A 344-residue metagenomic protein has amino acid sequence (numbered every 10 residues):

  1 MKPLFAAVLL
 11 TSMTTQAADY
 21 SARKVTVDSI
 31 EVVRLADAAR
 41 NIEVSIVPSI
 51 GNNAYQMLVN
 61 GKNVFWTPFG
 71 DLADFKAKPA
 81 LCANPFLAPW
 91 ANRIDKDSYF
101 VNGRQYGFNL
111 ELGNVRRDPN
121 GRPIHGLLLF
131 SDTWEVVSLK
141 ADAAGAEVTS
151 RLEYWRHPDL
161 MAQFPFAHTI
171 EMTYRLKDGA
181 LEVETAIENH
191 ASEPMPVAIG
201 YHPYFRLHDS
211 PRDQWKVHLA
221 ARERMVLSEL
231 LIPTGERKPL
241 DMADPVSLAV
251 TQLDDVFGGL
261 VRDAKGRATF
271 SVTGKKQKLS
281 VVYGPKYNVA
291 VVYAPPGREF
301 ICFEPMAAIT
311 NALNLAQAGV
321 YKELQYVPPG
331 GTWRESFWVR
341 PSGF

Functional and structural regions predicted by a protein language model:
P3-M13: Sec-dependent N-terminal signal peptides
A18-N114, A264-Y287, G331-S342: Beta-strand-rich N-terminal accessory domains
D19-S29, R104, N109-D178: Extended, loop-rich substrate-binding clefts of extracytoplasmic carbohydrate-active enzymes
L35-D37, V47-P48, M57-V59, L152-H208: Acidic, contiguous internal or C-terminal segments within carbohydrate-active enzymes that form a structured patch used
A39, N120-E135, L139, K216 (+1 more regions): Acidic/His-leaning functional-site neighborhoods
F100-R104, V137-V148, R175-A180, D209 (+3 more regions): A short, structured loop/turn motif at beta-sheet edges
G113, P194-P196, Y204-G284: Active-site/ligand-binding surface loops and adjacent short beta/alpha elements that line catalytic pockets across
Y321-W333: Intrinsically disordered, low-complexity Pro/Gly/Ser/Thr-rich segments with frequent PxxP/GP/PP motifs and embedded
